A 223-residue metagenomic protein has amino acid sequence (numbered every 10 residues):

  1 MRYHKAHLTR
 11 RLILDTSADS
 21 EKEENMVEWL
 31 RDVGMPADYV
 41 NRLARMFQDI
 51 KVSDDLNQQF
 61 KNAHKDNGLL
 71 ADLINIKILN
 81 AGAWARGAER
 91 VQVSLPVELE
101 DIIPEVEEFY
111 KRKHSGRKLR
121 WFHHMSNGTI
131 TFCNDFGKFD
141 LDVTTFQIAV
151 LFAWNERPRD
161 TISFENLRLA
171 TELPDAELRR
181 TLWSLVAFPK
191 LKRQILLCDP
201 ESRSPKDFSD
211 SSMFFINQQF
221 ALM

Functional and structural regions predicted by a protein language model:
M1-M223: Eukaryotic scaffold/interaction segments
